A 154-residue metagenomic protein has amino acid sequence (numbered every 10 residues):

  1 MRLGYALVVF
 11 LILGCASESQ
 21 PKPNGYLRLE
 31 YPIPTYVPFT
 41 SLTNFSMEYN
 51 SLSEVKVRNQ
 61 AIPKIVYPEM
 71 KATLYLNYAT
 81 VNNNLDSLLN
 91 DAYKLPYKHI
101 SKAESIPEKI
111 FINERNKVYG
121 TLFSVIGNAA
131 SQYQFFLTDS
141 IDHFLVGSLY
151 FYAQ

Functional and structural regions predicted by a protein language model:
M1-A16: Sec-dependent bacterial lipoprotein signal peptides
R2, T40, Q134-F135: A general structural-boundary detector
C15-A72, T80, N84-L89, E104-I106 (+4 more regions): N-terminal targeting sequences that direct proteins away from the cytosol to non-cytosolic compartments
L95-V146: Signature of long, low-cysteine stretches enriched in small and polar/charged residues
